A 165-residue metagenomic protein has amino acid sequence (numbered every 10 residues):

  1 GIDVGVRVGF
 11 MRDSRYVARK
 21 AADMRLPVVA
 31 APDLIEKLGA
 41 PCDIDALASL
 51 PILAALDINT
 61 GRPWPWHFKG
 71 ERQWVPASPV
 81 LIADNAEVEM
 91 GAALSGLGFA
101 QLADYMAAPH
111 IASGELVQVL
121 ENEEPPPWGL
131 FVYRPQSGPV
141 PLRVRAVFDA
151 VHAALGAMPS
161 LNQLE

Functional and structural regions predicted by a protein language model:
G1-A83: Acidic, Gly/Pro-rich loop/turn segments at junctions of secondary structure
D3-R7, G98-L102, Q118-V119: Paired acidic/hydrophobic, glycine-rich loop segments that form the ligand-binding mouth/hinge of periplasmic-binding
D13-A18, H110-L120: Ligand-binding "clamshell"
R19, D45, M90-G91, R145: Alpha-helical segments flanking ligand/cofactor-binding loops in enzyme cores
P32-D33, E87, Y105-M106: Alpha-helix/helix-capping structural signal
M90-E115: A ligand-binding cleft/hinge motif common to bilobed small-molecule-binding domains
D104-S113, N122-E165: C-terminal effector-binding regulatory domain of bacterial HTH transcription factors
